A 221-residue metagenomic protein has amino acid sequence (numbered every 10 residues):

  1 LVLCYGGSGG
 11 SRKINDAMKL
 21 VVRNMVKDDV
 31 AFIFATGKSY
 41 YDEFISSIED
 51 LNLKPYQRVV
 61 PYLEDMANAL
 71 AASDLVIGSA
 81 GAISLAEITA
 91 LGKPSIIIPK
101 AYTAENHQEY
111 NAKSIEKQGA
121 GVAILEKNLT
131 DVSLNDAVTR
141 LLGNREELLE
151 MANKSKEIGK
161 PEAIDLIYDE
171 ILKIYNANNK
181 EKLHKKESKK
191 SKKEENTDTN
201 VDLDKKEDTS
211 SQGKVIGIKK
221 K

Functional and structural regions predicted by a protein language model:
L1-V76, E109-K113, K117, I124-S133: Donor-nucleotide binding loops and adjacent catalytic segments primarily of GT-B fold Leloir glycosyltransferases
Y62, A82, K100-A104, N128: Short, acidic/turn-prone active-site loops that include or flank metal/cofactor- and phosphate-binding residues
A71-A86, K93-P94: Acidic donor-binding loop of glycosyltransferase active sites
G78, P94-E105: Short hydrophobic beta-strand element within catalytic cores of glycosyltransferases and related nucleotide-activated
S84, E105-A112: Short, glycine/polar-rich helix-capping loops at beta-to-alpha or helix-loop-helix junctions that flank or form
T130-G143, L172: Two-component system phosphotransfer/interaction surface
E147-P161: A short, well-ordered alpha-helix in the C-terminal region of glycosyltransferases
K160-E194, G213-K221: C-terminal alpha-helical cap of glycosyltransferases
